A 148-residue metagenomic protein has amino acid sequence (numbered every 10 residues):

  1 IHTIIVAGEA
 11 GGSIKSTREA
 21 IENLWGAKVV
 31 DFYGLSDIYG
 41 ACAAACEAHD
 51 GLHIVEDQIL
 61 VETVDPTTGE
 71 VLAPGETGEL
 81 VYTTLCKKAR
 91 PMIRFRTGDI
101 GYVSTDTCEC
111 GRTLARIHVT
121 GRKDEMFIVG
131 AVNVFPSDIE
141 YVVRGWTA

Functional and structural regions predicted by a protein language model:
I1-S13: Conserved helix-loop-beta element of the AMP-binding
T3, G34, A131: Active-site glycine-centered loops adjacent to acidic/histidine catalytic or metal-binding residues that shape
G12-S13, T17-T107: Conserved AMP-binding/adenylate-forming
C86-A148: AMP-binding/adenylate-forming catalytic core of the ANL superfamily
